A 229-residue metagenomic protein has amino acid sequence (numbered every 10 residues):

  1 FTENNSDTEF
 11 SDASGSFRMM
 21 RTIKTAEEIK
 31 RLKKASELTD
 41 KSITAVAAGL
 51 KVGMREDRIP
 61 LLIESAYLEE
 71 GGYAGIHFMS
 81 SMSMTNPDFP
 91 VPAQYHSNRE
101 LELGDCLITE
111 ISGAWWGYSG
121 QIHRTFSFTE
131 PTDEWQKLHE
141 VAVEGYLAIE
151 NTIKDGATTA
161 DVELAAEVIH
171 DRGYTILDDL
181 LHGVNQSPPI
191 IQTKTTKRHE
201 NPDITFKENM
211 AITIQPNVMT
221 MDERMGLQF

Functional and structural regions predicted by a protein language model:
F1-F229: Active-site neighborhoods and metal-handling regions in enzymes and metal-associated proteins
